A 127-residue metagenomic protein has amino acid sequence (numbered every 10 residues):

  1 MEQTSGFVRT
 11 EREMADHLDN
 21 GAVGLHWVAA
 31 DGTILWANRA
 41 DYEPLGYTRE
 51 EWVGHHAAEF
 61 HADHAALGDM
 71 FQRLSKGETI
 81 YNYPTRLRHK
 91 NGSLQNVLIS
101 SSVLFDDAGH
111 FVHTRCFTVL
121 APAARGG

Functional and structural regions predicted by a protein language model:
M1-E13, A124-G126: Short, charged amphipathic alpha-helical "coupling" segments at sensory-output junctions in signaling proteins
F7-A29: Sensory modules in modular signal-transduction proteins
I34-L35: Conserved hydrophobic beta-strand signature of PAS-family and PAS-like sensory domains
R39, E51-H64: PAS-family sensory/regulatory domains
L74-P84: PAS/PAS-like sensory domains
R86-G92, F105: PAS-family sensory domains
I99-T114, V119-A123: Short loop/turn elements at sensory-signaling interfaces that couple input to output
